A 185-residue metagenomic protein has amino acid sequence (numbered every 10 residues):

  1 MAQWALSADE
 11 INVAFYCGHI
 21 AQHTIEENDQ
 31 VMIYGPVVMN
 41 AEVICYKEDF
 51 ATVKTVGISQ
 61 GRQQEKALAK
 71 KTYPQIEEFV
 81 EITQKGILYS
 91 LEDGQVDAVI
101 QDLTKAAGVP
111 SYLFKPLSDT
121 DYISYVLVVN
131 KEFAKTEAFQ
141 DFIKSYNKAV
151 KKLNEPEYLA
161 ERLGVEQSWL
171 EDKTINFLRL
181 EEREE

Functional and structural regions predicted by a protein language model:
M1, M39-A107: Bilobed "Venus flytrap"/periplasmic-binding protein-like clamshell domains and structurally analogous long
M1-D9, T24-E26, K66-K70: Short, polar/charged alpha-helical segment
S7-F15, Q22-P36, E42: Short beta-strand-centered segments that line the small-molecule binding cleft or hinge of alpha/beta clamshell
F15-E27, Y89-S118: A ligand-binding cleft/hinge motif common to bilobed small-molecule-binding domains
Q30-V38, P110-V126, K131-F133: Short beta-strand->loop
E42-T52, Y122-A138: A bilobed periplasmic-binding-protein/Venus flytrap-type ligand-binding module shared by bacterial periplasmic
A134-A149: Short amphipathic alpha-helical coupling segments at ligand-binding clamshell hinges and other catalytic/signaling
N154-E185: An extracytoplasmic/periplasmic, membrane-proximal ligand-sensing/linker region
